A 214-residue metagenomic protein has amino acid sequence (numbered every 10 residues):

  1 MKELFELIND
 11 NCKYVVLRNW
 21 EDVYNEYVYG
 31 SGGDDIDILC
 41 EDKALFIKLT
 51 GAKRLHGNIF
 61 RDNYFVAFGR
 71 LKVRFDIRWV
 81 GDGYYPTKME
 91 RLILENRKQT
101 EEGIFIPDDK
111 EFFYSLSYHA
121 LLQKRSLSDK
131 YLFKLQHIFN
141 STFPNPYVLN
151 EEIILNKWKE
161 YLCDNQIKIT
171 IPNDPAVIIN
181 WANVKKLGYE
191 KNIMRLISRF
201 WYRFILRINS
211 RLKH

Functional and structural regions predicted by a protein language model:
M1-I47, H214: Active-site nucleotide-donor binding segment shared across nucleotidyl transfer reactions
N11-V16, K48-N63: Short secondary-structure junctions
D34-I36, G57-I59, I93-Q99: Short, low-complexity, polar/charged sequence segments that are solvent-exposed and flexible
L49-H56, V73-F75, K110-S117: Low-complexity, flexible helical/coil segments
R54-L92: Conserved catalytic core of two-metal-ion nucleotidyltransferases
W79-I197: Catalytic cores of NTP-dependent nucleotidyl/adenyl transfer enzymes across multiple folds
L187-H214: Glycine-rich phosphate-binding loop of ATP-dependent small-molecule kinases
